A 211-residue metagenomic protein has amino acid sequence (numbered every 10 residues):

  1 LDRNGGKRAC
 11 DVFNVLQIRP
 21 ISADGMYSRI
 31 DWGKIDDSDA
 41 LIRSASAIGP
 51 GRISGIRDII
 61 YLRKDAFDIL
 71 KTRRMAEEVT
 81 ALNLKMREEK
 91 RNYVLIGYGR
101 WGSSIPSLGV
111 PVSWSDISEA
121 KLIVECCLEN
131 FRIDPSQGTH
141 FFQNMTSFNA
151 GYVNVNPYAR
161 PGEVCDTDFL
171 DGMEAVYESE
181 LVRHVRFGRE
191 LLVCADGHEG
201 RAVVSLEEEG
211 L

Functional and structural regions predicted by a protein language model:
L1-L211: Conserved divalent-metal-coordinating catalytic cores that perform phosphate/pyrophosphate/nucleotidyl transfer
